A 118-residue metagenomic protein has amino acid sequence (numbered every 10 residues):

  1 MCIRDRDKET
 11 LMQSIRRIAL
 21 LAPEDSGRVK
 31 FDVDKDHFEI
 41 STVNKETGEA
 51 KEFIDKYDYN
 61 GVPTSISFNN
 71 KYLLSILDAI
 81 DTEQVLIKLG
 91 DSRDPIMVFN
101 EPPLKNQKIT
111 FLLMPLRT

Functional and structural regions predicted by a protein language model:
R4-T118: DNA polymerase processivity clamps
